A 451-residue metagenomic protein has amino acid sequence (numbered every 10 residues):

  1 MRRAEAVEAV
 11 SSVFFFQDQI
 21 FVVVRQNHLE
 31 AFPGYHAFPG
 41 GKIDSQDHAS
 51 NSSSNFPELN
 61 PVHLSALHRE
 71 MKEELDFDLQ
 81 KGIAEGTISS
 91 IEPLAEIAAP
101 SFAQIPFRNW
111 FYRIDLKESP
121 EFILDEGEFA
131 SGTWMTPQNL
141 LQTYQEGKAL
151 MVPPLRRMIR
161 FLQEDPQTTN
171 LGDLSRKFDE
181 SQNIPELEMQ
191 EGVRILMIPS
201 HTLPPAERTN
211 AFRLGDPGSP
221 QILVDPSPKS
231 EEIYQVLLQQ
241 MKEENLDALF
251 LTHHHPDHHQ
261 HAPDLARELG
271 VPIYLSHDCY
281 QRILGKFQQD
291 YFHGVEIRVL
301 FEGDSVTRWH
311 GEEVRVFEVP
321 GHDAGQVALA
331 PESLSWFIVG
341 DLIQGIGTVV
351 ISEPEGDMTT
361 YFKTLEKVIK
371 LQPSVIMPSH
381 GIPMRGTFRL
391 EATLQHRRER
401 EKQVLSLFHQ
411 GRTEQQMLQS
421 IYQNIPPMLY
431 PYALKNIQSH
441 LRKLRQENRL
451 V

Functional and structural regions predicted by a protein language model:
M1-S11, H28, Y35: Acidic, metal-coordinating catalytic segment for phosphate/diphosphate chemistry, firing primarily on the Nudix
Q19-Q80: Conserved Nudix-box catalytic region and its N-terminal flanking loop in Nudix hydrolases and closely related
S90-L94, W110-D115, F122-L150: NUDIX/MutT-family hydrolases
L124, Q138-Q145, P153-M197, L214-S227 (+2 more regions): Metallo-beta-lactamase
R194-K242, A328-G340, G345: Conserved beta-strand hairpin/beta-sheet module of binuclear metal-dependent hydrolase folds, prominently
E207, P228-S230, Y234-G311: Active-site HxH/HxHxD metal-binding segment of metal-dependent hydrolases
L223, P228-S230, D290, E313-E401: Metallo-beta-lactamase
S406-V451: C-terminal regulatory/interaction regions
